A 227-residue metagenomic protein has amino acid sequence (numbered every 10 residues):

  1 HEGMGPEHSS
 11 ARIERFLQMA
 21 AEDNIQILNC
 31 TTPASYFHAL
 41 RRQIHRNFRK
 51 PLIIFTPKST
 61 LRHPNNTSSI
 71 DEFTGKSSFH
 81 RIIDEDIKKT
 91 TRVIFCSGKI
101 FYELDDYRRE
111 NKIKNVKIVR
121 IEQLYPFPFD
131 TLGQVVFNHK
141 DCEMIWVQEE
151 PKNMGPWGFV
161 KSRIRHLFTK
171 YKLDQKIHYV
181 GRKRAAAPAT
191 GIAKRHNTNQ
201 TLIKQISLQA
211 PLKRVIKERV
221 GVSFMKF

Functional and structural regions predicted by a protein language model:
H1-R46: Conserved thiamine diphosphate
E2-R12, R46-R49, L61-F227: Thiamine diphosphate
L17-A21, F55-K58, R109-I113: Generic detector of short, locally flexible boundary/turn motifs and exposed helical patches
I27-T31, I54-T56, V147: General beta-strand structural signal in soluble alpha/beta enzymes
P33, R42, R49-T60: A broad, low-amplitude sensor of folded, mature protein cores
